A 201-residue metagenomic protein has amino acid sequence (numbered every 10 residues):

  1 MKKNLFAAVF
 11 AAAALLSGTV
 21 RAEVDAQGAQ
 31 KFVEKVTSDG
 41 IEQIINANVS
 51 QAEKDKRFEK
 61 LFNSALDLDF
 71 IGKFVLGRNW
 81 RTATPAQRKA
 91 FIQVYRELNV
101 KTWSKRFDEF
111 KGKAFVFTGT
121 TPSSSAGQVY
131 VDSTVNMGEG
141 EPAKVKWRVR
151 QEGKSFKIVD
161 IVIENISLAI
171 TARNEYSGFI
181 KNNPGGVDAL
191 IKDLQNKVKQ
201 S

Functional and structural regions predicted by a protein language model:
M1-A8: Bacterial N-terminal signal peptides that target proteins for export
A8-L15: Bacterial N-terminal signal peptides
G18-V24: Sec/Tat signal peptide C-region and signal peptidase I cleavage site
D25-W103: Early exported N-terminus immediately downstream of N-terminal targeting peptides
K101-A143, K197-S201: Surface-exposed, charged secondary-structure patches
T134-N136, V149, D188: Low-complexity, acidic/polar, glycine-enriched regions of mature
P142-I170: Short beta-strand edge/turn micro-motifs at domain boundaries
D160-S201: Low-complexity, intrinsically disordered terminal/linker segments enriched in charged and Gly/Pro repeats
